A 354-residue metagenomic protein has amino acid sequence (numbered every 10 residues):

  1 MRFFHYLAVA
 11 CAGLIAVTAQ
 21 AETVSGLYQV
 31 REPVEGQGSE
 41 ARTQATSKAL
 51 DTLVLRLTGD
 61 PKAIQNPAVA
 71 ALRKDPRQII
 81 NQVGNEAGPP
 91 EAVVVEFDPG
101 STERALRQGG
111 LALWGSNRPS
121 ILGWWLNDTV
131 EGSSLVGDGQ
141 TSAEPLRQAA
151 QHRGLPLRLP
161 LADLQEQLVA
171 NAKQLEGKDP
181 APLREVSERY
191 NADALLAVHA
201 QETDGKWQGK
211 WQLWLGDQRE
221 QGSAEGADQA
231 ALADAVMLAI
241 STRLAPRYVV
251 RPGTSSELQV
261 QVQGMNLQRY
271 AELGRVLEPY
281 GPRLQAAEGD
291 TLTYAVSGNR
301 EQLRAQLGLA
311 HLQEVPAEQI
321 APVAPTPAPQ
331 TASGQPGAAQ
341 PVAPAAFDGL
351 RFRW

Functional and structural regions predicted by a protein language model:
M1-A8: Bacterial N-terminal signal peptides that target proteins for export
A16-T18: N-terminal signal peptide c-region/cleavage motif recognized by signal peptidases
Y28-E35, Y190-A231, R304, H311 (+2 more regions): Amphipathic beta-strand/beta-sheet edge segments enriched in Tyr/Trp
T46-A68, G123-E176, L273-N299, G308-H311: N-terminal segment of the mature soluble domain
I64-W125, L135-E144: Signal peptide-directed extracytoplasmic domains
D75-N85, L159-P160, L175-K206, A286 (+3 more regions): A short, hydrophobic beta-strand-centered structural micro-motif
E91-E96, G289-E301, F347-R351: A generic structural motif
Q259-R269: Short, surface-exposed ligand-recognition loops at beta-strand->loop->(often short) alpha-helix junctions that present
